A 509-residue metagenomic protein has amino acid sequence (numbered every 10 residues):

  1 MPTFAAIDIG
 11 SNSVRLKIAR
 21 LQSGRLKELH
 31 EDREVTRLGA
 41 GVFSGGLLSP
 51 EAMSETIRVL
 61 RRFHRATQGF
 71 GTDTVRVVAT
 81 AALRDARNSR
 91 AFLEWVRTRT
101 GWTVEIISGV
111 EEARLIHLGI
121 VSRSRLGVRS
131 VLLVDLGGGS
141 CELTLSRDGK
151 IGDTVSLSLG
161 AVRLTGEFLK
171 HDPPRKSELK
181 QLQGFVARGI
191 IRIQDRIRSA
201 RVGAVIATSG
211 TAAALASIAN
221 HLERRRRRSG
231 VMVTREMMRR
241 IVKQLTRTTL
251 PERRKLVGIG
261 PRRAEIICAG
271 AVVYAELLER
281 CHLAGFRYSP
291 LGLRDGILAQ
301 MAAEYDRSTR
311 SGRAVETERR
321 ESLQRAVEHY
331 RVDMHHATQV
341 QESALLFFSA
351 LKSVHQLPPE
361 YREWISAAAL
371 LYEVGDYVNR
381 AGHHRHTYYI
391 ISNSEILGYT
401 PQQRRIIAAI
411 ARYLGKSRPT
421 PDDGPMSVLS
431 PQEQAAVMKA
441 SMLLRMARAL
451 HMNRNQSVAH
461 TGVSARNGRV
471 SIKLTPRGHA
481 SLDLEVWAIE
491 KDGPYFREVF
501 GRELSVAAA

Functional and structural regions predicted by a protein language model:
P2-E28: N-terminal basic/disordered segments at the start of proteins
F4, I18-L21, G41-T72, T80-S130 (+3 more regions): Helical "lid/coupling" subdomains associated with nucleotide-phosphate turnover
S13-R15, S140, A212, R469-S471 (+1 more regions): Structural motif
R25-L38, H64: N-terminal glycine-rich anion-binding loops that anchor highly charged ligand groups
V77: Dinucleotide-binding Rossmann-like beta1-alpha1 core, especially the glycine-rich loop that anchors the ADP
S130-S140, T144: A generic, well-ordered mixed alpha/beta core segment in the N-terminal half of proteins
M452-V458, R497-R502: Short secondary-structure junctions
L482-E503: Short, non-transmembrane amphipathic alpha-helical segments
